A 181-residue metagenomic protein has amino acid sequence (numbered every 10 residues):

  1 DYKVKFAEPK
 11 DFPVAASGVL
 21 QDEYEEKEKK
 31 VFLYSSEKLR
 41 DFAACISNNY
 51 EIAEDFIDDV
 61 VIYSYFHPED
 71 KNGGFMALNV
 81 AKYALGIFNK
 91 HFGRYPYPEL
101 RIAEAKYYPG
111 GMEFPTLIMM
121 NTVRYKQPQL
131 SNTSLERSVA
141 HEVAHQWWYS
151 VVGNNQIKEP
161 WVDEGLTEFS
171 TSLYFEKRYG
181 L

Functional and structural regions predicted by a protein language model:
D1, A44, W147-W148, W161: Tryptophan-centered motif/residue detector
D1-A140, F169-S172, E176: Hydrophobic helix-coil surface modules that form long, contiguous segments used for peptide/substrate interaction
A77-L78, Q156-E164: Active-site metal-coordination segments of metallo-dependent hydrolases
H141-E142, E164: Acidic active-site catalytic centers that drive phospho-/nucleotidyl reactions and related ester hydrolyses
V143-E159: Catalytic Zn2+-binding segment of zinc metalloproteases
S150, E164, T171: Glycine-rich, histidine-containing beta strand-loop boundary motifs that form or position
R178-L181: Structural helix-adjacent loops and short alpha-helical linkers that scaffold large soluble proteins
